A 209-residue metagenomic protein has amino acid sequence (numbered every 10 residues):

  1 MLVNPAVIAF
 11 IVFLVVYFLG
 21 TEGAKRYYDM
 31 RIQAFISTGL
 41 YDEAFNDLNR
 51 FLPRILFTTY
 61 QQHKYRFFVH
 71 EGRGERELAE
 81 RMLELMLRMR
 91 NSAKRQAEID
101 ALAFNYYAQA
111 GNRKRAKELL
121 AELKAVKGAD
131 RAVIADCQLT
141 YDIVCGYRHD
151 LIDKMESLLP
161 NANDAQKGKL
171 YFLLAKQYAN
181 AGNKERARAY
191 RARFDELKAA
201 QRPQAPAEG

Functional and structural regions predicted by a protein language model:
M1-Y28: N-terminal signal-anchor transmembrane alpha helix of single-pass membrane proteins, serving as the membrane-anchoring
L19-R95: N-terminal topogenic membrane-targeting module
G20-D29, I55-K64, S92-A101, K127-Q138 (+2 more regions): Generic helix N-cap/helix-start motif at coil->alpha-helix transitions
T38, R73, A110, C145-G146 (+1 more regions): Structural motif corresponding to the intra-repeat A-B loop/turn of tetratricopeptide repeats
E43-F51, R76-R88, N112-K127, Y147-A162 (+1 more regions): Alpha-helical repeat scaffolds
Q96-E122: A membrane-cytosol interface segment of integral membrane proteins
A135-G209: Extracytoplasmic/periplasmic C-terminal soluble domains
